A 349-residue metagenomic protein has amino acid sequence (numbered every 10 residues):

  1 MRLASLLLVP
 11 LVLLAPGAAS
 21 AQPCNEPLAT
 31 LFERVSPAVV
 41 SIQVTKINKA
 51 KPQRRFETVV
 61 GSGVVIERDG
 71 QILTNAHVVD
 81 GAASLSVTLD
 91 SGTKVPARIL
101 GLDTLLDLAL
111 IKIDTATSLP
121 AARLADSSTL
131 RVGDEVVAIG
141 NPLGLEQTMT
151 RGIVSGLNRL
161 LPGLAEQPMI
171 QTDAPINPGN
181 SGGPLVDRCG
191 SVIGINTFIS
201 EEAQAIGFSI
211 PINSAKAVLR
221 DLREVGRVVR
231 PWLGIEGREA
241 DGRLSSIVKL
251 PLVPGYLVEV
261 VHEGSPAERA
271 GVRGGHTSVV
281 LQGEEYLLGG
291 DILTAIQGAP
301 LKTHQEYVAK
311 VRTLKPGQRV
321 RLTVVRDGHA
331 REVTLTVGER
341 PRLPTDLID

Functional and structural regions predicted by a protein language model:
S5-A15: Bacterial N-terminal signal peptides
A21-P254, V260-E263, Q282, H304 (+4 more regions): Serine-dependent protease modules
I72-L73, R269-H304: Conserved PDZ fold ligand-binding element
K94, A330-E332: A structural signal for beta-strand boundary/capping segments at domain termini and interdomain linkers
